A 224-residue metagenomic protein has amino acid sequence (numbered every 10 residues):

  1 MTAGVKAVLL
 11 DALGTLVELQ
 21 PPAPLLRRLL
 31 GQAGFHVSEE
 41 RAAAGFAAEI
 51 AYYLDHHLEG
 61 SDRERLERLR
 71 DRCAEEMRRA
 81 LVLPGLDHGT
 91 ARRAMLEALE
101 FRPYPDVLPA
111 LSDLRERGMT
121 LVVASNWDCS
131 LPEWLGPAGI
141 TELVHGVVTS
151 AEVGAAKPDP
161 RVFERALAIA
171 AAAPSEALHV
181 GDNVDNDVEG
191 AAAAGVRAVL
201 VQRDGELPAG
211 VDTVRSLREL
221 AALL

Functional and structural regions predicted by a protein language model:
M1-V8, G31, E40, V82-T90 (+3 more regions): Asp-based, Mg2+/Mn2+-dependent phosphohydrolase catalytic module
T2-L108, R117: N-terminal helical cap/lid subdomain that shapes the substrate entry/recognition surface in HAD-like hydrolases
